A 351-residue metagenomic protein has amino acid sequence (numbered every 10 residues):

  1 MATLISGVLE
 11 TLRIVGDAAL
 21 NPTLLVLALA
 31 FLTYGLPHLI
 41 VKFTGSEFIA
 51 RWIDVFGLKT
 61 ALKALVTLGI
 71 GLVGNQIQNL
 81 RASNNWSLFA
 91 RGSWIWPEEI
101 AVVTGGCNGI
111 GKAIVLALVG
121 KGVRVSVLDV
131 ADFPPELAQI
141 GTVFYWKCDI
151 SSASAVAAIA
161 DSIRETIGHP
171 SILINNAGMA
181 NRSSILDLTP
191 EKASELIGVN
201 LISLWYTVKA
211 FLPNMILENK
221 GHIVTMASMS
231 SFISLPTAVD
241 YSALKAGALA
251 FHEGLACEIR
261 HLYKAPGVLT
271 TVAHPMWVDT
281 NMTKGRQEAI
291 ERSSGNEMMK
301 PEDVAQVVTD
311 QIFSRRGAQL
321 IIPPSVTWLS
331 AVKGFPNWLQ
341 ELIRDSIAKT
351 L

Functional and structural regions predicted by a protein language model:
L80-V125: Canonical Rossmann dinucleotide-binding motif of NAD(H)/NADP(H)-dependent dehydrogenases/reductases, specifically
N176-N181: Conserved NAD(P)H cofactor-binding loop of Rossmann-fold oxidoreductase domains
S184-I185, T189-S194: Substrate-binding pocket helix/loop in short-chain dehydrogenase/reductase
L188, S234-S242: Active-site loop-to-helix junction immediately N-terminal to the catalytic Tyr of the SDR YXXXK motif in Rossmann-fold
V208, L244: Active-site helix of classical SDR
S228: Residue(s) in the substrate-gating loop at a strand-loop-helix junction that position the organic substrate next
I259-P324: SDR active-site lid
